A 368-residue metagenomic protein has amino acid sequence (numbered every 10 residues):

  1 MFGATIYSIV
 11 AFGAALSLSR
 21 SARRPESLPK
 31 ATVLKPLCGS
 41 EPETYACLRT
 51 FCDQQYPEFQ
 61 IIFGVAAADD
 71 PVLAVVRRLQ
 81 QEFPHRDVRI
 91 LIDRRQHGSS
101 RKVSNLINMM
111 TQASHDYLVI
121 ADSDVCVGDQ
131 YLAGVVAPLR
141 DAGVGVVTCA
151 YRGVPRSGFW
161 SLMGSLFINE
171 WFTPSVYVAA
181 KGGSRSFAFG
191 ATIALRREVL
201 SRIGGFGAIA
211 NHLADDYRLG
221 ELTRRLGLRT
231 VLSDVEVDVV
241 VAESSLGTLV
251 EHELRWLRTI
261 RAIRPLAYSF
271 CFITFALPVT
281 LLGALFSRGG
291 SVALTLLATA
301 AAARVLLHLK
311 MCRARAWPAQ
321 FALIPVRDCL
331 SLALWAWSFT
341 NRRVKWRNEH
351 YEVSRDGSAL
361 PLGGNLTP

Functional and structural regions predicted by a protein language model:
M1-S27, L162-L166, P174-V178, H308: N-terminal membrane-anchoring/stem segments of glycan-assembly enzymes
F2-G3, G13, P25, F270-K345: Membrane-embedded multi-pass helical conduit in multi-pass membrane proteins, especially envelope-biosynthetic
A14, R78-H115, G134-I203, G207 (+4 more regions): Long helical/loop segments within the catalytic core of UDP-sugar-dependent glycosyltransferases, especially the large
P29-T32, Q60, R218: Cell-envelope/extracellular polymer assembly enzymes that use nucleotide-activated donors
L48-H97: Acidic donor-binding segment of Leloir-type glycosyltransferases
L106, H115-C126: Short beta-strand-to-loop acidic/aromatic patch adjacent to the donor-nucleotide binding site
D122-P138: Acidic donor-binding/catalytic loop of UDP-sugar-dependent glycosyltransferases, especially processive GT2
N211, Y217-V239: Catalytic donor-sugar/metal-binding loop of nucleotide-sugar-dependent glycosyltransferases
